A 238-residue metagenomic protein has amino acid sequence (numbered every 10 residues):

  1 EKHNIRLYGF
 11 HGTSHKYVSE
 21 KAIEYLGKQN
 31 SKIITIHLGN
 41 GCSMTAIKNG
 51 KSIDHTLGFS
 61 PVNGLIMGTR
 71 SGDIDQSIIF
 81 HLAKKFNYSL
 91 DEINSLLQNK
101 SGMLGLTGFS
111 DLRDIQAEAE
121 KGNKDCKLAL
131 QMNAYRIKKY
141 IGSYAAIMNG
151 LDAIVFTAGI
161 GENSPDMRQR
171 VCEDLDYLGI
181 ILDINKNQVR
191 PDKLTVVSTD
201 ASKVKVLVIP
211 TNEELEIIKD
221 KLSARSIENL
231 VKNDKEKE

Functional and structural regions predicted by a protein language model:
E1-A83: Glycine-rich phosphate-binding loop of actin/hexokinase-like ATP-binding domains
G9, T13, Y17, C42 (+10 more regions): Conserved active-site and cofactor/substrate-binding residues in soluble primary-metabolism enzymes
Y17-Y25, I78-L82, E92-L96, S143 (+2 more regions): Alpha-helical scaffold segments in soluble metabolic enzymes
K32-I36, D91-N99, A153-V155: Beta-strand segments within the central parallel beta-sheet cores of soluble alpha/beta enzyme folds
K48, D54-F86, S95, A158-V189: Catalytic phosphate/nucleotide-handling subdomain of diverse soluble enzymes
F86-A129: A mobile "lid/hinge" subdomain adjacent to the ATP/sugar-phosphate binding pocket shared across diverse ATP-dependent
K127, Q131-L151, G161-L230: Internal helix-turn-beta structural module
